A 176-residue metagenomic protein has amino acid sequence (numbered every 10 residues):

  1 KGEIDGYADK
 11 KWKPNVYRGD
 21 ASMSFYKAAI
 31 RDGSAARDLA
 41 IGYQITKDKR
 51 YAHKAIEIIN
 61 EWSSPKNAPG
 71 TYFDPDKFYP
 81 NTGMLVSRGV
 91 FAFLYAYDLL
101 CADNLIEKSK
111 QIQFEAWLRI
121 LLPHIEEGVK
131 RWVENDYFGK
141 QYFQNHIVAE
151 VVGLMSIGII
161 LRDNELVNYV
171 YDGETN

Functional and structural regions predicted by a protein language model:
K1-D136, Y142, V148-M155: Extracellular glycan-targeting catalytic surfaces
I159-N176: Long, repeat-rich segments with strong aromatic
